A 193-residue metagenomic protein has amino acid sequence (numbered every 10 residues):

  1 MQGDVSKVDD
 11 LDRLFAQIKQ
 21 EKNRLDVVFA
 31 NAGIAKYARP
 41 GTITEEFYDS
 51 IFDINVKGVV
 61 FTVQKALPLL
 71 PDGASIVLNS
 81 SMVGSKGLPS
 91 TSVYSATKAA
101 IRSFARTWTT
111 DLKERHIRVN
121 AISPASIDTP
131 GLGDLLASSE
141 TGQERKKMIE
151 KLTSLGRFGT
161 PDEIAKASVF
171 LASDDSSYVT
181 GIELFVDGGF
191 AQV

Functional and structural regions predicted by a protein language model:
R39-P40, T44-F52, I149: Substrate-binding pocket helix/loop in short-chain dehydrogenase/reductase
G41, K86-S92, E114, G156 (+2 more regions): Active-site loop immediately N-terminal to the catalytic Tyr-X3-Lys motif of short-chain dehydrogenase/reductase
V63, T97, A105: Active-site helix of classical SDR
P68-L69, T110-E114, S177: Alpha-helical segment proximal to the catalytic Tyr-Lys
S81: Residue(s) in the substrate-gating loop at a strand-loop-helix junction that position the organic substrate next
K86, V169, T180-V193: Short C-terminal tail/terminal secondary-structure segment of NAD(P)H-dependent dehydrogenase/reductase domains
R102, V119, P124-L135: Short, flexible catalytic-loop segment of classical short-chain dehydrogenase/reductase
